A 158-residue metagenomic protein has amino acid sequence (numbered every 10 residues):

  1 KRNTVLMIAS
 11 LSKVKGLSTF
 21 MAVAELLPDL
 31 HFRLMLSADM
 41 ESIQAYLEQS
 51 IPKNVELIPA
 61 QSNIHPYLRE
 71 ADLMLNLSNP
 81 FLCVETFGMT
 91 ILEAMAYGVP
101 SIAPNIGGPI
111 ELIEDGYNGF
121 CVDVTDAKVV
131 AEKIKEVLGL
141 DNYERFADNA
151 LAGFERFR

Functional and structural regions predicted by a protein language model:
N3-L6, S10-L26: A conserved mid-protein helix/loop that constitutes part of the nucleotide-sugar donor-binding site
I8, S12, H31-Q44, L57: Glycosyltransferase donor-sugar binding loop
A38-M40, V55-R69, T125: Conserved active-site histidine-acidic residue motif and adjacent donor-binding/catalytic loop of glycosyltransferases
Q44-Q61, L73: Nucleotide-activated donor-binding/catalytic signature segment of Leloir-type glycosyltransferases, i.e., the conserved
S78-G88, I110-E111: Nucleotide-sugar-dependent
P100-A103: Short hydrophobic beta-strand element within catalytic cores of glycosyltransferases and related nucleotide-activated
E114-G116, F120-A127, E136-D141: Conserved acidic donor-binding segment of nucleotide-sugar-dependent glycosyltransferases
D141-R158: A charged, aromatic-enriched C-terminal amphipathic alpha-helix characteristic of glycosyltransferases across folds
